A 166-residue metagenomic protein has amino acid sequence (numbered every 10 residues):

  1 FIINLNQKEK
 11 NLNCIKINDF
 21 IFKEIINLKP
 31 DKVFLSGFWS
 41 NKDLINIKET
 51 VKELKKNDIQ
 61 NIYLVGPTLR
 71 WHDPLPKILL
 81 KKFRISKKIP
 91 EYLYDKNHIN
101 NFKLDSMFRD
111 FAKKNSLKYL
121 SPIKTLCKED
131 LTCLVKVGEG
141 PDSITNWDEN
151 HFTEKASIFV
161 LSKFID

Functional and structural regions predicted by a protein language model:
F1-D166: Extracellular glycan-modifying ectodomains
